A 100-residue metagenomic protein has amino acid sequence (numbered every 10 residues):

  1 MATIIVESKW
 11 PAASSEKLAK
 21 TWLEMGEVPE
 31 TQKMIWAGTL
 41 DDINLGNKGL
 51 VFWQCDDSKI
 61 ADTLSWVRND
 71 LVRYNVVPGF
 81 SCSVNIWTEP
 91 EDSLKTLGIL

Functional and structural regions predicted by a protein language model:
M1-S65, I86-L100: Short S/T/G/P-rich N-terminal loop/turn motif that feeds into the first structured element of a domain
V72-T88: Conserved short beta-strand edge segments in small beta-sheet-based binding/regulatory domains
